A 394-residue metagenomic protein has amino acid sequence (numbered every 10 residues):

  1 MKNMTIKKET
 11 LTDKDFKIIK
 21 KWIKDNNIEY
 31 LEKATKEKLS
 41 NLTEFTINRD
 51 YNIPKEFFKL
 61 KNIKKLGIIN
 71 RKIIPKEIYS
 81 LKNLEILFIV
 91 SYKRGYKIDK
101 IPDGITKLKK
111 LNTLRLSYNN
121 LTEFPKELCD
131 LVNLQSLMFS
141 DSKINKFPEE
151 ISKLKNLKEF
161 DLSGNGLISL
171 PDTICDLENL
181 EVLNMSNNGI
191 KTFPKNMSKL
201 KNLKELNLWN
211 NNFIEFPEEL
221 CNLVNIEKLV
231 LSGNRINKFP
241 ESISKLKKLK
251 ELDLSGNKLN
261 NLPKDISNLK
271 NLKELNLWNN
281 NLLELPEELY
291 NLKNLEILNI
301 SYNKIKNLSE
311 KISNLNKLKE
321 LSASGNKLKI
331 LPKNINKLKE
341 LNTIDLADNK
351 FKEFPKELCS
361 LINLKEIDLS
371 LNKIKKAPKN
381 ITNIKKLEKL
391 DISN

Functional and structural regions predicted by a protein language model:
K2, K7-E9, E32, S40 (+21 more regions): Low-complexity intrinsically disordered segments
K14-I73, K82-D99: LRR N-terminal entry segment and analogous cap-like coil->beta motifs
K33, I53-K55, I74-Y79, I101-D103 (+12 more regions): The feature encodes a structural signal of leucine-rich repeats
L39, K59-I63, S80-L84, K107-K110 (+12 more regions): Leucine-rich repeat
T43-F45, L66-I68, L84-V90, L111-L116 (+12 more regions): Conserved hydrophobic beta-strand positions in leucine-rich repeat
I69, V90, R94, S117-Y118 (+13 more regions): Tandem repeat scaffolds
I367, I374-N394: Leucine-rich solenoid repeat scaffolds
